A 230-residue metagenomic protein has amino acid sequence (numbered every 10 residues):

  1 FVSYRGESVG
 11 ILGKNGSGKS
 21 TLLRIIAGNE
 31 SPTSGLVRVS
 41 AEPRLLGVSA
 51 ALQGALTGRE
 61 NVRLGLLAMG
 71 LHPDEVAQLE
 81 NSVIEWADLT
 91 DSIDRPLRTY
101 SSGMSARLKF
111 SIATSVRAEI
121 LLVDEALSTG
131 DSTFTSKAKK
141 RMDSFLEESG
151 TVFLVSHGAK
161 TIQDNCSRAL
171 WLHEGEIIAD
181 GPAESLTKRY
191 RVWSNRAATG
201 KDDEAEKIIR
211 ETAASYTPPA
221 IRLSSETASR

Functional and structural regions predicted by a protein language model:
R5-A68: ABC ATPase nucleotide-binding domain signature region
G47-L108, T114-I120, E125-S128, S132: ABC-family P-loop ATPase nucleotide-binding domains
T135-E148: Helical segment within the ABC ATPase nucleotide-binding domain
S156-H157: H-loop/switch region of ABC-family ATPase nucleotide-binding domains
D164-W171: Conserved catalytic segment of ABC-fold P-loop ATPases
D180-G181: ABC ATPase "signature
K188, S194-R230: ABC ATPase nucleotide-binding domains
